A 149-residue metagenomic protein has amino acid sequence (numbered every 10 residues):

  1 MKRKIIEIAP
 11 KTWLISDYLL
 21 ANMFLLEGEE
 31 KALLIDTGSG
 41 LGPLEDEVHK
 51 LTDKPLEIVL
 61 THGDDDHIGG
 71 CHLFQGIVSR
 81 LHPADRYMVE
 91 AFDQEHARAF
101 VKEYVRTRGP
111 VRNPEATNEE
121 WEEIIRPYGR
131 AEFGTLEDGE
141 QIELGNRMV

Functional and structural regions predicted by a protein language model:
K2-K50: Conserved beta-strand hairpin/beta-sheet module of binuclear metal-dependent hydrolase folds, prominently
I5-P10, E120-I125, R147: Short Pro/Gly-enriched beta-strand edge/turn motifs at strand-loop
T12, L56, F133-G134, R147-V149: Short, conserved active-site loop motifs that form the nucleotide-linked donor/cofactor pocket
L41-Q141: Active-site HxH/HxHxD metal-binding segment of metal-dependent hydrolases
